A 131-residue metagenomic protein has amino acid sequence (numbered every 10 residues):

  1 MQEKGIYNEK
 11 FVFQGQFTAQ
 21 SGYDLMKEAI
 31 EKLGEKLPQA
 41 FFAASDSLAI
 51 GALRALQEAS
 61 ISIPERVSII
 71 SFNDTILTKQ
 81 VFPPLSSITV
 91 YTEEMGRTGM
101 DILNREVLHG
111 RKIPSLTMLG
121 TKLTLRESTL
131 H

Functional and structural regions predicted by a protein language model:
M1-H131: Bacterial carbohydrate/catabolite-sensing allosteric modules
